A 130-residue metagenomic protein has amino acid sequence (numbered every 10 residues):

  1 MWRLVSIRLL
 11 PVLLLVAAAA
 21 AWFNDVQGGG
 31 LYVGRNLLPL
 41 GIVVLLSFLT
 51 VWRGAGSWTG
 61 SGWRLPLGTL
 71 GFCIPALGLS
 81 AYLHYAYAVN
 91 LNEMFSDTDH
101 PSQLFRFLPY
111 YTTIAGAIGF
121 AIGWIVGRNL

Functional and structural regions predicted by a protein language model:
M1-L45: N-terminal signal-anchor transmembrane alpha-helix
R3-S6, A55-G60, I125-L130: Membrane-interface junctions at the ends of membrane-embedded or membrane-associated helices
I7-L14, G62-H84: Transmembrane alpha-helical segments of multi-pass membrane proteins
V16-A20, L45-L49, G78, G116-F120: Alpha-helical transmembrane segments
V26-L38, G78-Y110: Interfacial non-cytosolic loop connecting adjacent transmembrane helices
Q27, G68-L70, L130: Helix-termini ("caps") and immediately adjacent flexible loops/tails, especially at membrane-solvent interfaces
P39-T69: Canonical alpha-helical transmembrane segments
Y110-L130: Membrane-water interface at the C-terminal end of transmembrane alpha helices
